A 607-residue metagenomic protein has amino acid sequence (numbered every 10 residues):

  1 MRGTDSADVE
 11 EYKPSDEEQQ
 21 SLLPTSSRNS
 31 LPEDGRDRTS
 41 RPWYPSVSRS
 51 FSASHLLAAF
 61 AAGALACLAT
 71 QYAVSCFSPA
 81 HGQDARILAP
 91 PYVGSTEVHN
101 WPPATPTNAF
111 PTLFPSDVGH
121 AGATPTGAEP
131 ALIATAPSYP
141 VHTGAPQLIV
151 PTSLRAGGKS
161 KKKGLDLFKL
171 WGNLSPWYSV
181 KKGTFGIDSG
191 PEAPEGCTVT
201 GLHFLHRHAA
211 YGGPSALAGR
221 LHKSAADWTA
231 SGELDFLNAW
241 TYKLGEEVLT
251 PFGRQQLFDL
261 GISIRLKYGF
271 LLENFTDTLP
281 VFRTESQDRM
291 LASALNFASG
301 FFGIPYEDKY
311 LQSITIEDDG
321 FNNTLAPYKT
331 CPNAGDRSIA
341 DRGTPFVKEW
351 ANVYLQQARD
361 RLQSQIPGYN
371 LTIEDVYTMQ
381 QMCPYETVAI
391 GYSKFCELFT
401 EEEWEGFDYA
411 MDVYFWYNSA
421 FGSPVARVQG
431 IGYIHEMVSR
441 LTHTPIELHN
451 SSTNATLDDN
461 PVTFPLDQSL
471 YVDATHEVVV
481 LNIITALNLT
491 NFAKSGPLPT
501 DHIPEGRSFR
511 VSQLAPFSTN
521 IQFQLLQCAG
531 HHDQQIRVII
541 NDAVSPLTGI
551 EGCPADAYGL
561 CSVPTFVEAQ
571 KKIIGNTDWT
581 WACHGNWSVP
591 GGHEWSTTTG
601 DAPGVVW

Functional and structural regions predicted by a protein language model:
M1-A53, H81-G94: Short, low-complexity, Lys/Arg-enriched N-terminal segments of secretory-pathway carbohydrate enzymes
E11, R38, P45, H55 (+3 more regions): Signature for phosphate-centric chemistry
